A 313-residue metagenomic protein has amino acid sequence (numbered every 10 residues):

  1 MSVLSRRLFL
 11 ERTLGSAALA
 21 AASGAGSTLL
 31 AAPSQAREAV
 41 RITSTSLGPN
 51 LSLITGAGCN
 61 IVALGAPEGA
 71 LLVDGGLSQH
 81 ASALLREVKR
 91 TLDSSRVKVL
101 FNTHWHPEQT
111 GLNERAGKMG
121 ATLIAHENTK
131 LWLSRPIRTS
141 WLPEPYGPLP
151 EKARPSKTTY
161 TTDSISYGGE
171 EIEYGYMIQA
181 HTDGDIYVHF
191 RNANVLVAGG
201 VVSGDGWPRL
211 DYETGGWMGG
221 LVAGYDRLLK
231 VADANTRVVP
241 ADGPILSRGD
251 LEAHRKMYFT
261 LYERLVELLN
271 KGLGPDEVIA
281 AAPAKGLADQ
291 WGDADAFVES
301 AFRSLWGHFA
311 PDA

Functional and structural regions predicted by a protein language model:
M1-A20: N-terminal secretory signal peptides and thylakoid transit peptides that target proteins across membranes
L10, L273-A313: C-terminal regulatory/interaction regions
A25-T55: C-terminal segment of N-terminal export signals and the immediately downstream linker at the start of the mature
T43-R90, I186-F190, N194-G200: Conserved beta-strand hairpin/beta-sheet module of binuclear metal-dependent hydrolase folds, prominently
S46, T129-M177, T182-D183, R191-N192 (+2 more regions): Metallo-beta-lactamase
P67-G69, Q79-I124: Active-site metal-binding motif and surrounding structural segment of the metallo-beta-lactamase
G69-A70, L77-Q79, S164, E171 (+1 more regions): Metallo-beta-lactamase
V73-G75, K98-W105, I124-E127, V197-G199 (+1 more regions): Active-site neighborhood of phospho(di)ester-bond hydrolases with catalytic His/Asp-centered motifs
